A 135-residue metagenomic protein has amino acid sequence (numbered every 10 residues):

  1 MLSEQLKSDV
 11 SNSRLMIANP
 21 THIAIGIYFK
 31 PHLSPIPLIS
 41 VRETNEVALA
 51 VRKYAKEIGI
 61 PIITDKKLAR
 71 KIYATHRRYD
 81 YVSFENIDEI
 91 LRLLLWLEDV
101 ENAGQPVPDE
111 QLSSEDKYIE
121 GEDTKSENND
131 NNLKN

Functional and structural regions predicted by a protein language model:
M1-N135: Divalent-cation
